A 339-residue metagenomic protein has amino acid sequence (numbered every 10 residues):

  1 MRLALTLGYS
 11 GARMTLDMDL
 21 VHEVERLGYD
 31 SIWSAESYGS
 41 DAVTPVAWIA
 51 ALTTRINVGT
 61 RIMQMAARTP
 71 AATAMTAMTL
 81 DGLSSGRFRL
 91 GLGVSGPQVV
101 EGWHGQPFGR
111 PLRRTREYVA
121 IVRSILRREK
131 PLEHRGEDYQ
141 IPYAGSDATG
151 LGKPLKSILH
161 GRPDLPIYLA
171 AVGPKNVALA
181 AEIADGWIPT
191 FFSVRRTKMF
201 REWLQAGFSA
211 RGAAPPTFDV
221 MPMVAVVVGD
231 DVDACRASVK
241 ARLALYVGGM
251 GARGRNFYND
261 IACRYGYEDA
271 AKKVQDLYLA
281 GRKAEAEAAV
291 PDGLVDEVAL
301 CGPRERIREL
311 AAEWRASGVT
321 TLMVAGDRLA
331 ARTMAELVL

Functional and structural regions predicted by a protein language model:
M1-L339: Active-site-adjacent structural elements that line small-molecule/cofactor binding pockets in enzymes
